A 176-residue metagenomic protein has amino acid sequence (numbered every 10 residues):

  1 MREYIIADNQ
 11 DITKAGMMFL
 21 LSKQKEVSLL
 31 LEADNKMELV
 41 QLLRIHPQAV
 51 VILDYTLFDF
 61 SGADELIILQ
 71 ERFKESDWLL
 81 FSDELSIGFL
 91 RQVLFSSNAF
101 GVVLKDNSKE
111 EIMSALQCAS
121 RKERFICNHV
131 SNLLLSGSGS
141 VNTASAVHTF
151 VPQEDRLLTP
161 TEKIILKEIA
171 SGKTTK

Functional and structural regions predicted by a protein language model:
M1-T13, M17-L21, V51, L158: Conserved acidic segment of CheY-like receiver
E26-D34: Short hydrophobic/Thr-rich beta-strand motif most characteristic of the beta2 strand and flanking loop of CheY-like
D34-V50: Acidic, metal-coordinating helix/loop segments flanking the phosphotransfer/catalytic sites of two-component signaling
V50-L69, L85-F89: Conserved phosphotransfer microenvironments
E75-L85: A short, hydrophobic beta-strand element within the central beta-sheet of small alpha/beta folds
L90-F95, A99-E154, I164: Short, flexible helix-to-coil linker/hinge segments that flank and couple to helix-turn-helix
E162-I169: Short alpha-helical "packing" element that flanks the helix-turn-helix/winged-helix DNA-binding module
S171-K176: Recognition helix of helix-turn-helix DNA-binding domains
